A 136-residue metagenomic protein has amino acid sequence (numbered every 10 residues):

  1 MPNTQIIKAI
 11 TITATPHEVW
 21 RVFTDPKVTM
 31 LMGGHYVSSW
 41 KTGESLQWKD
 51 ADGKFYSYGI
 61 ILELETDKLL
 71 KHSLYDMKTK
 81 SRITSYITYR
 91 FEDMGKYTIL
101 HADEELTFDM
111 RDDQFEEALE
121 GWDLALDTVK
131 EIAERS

Functional and structural regions predicted by a protein language model:
M1-Q5: Short acidic N-proximal helix/loop "leader" segments that mark the beginning of a domain or an inter-domain linker
I7-K8, A14, P26-Y58: Short beta-edge strand/loop motif at the mouth of beta-sheet-based domains
T13-A14, E65: Short beta-to-alpha connector loops in regulatory alpha/beta signaling domains
F23, M32-G33, L74, A133: Short, flexible helix/strand-to-coil boundary loops that buttress conserved ligand/catalytic motifs in alpha/beta
T24-D25, D127: Solvent-exposed alpha-helix faces
Y36-S38, A51-G95, I99, E105-T107 (+1 more regions): Hydrophobic-ligand binding "helix-grip"
L106-S136: A conserved amphipathic terminal alpha-helix motif
